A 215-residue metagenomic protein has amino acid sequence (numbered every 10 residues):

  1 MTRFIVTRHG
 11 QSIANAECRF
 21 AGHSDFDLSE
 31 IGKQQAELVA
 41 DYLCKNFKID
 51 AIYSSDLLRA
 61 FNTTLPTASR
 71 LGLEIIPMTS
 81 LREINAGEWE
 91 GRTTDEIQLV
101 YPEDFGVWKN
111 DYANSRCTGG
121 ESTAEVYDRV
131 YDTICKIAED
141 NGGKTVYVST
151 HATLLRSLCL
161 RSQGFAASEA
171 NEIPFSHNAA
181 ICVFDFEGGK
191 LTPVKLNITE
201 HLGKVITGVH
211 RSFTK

Functional and structural regions predicted by a protein language model:
M1-I5: Extreme N-terminal starter segment of soluble prokaryotic enzymes
R8-T63, R116-Y131: Loop-to-helix element that buttresses phosphate recognition and phosphoryl-transfer chemistry
L38-F105: Phosphate-coordination/substrate-recognition cap region in phosphate-metabolizing enzymes
K45-K48, I137-K144: Glycine-rich phosphate-binding loop signature in dinucleotide/nucleotide-binding domains
D95-G106, K190-E200: A polyampholytic, Gly/Pro-enriched intrinsically disordered region
A152-R156: GST superfamily/GST-like fold recognition
A166-T192: Domain-level recognition of soluble alpha/beta enzyme cores, biased toward histidine phosphatases/phosphomutases
T192-K215: Acidic, His/Gly-rich catalytic cores of divalent-metal-dependent hydrolytic chemistry
